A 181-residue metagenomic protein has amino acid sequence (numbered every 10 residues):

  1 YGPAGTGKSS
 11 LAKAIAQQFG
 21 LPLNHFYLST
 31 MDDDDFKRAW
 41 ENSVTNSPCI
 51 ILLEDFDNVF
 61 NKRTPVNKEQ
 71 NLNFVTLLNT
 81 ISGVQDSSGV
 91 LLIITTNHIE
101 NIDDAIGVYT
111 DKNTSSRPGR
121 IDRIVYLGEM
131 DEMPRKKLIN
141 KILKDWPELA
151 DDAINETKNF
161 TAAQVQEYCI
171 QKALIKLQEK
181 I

Functional and structural regions predicted by a protein language model:
Y1-N24, R38-T45: Walker A/P-loop
S10, D34, R38, E69-L72 (+5 more regions): Charged, alpha-helix-enriched surfaces in structured cytosolic catalytic cores of large nucleotide-utilizing machines
P22-Y27, Y126: Conserved RecA-like helicase motor-core motifs
T30-D32, F56-V59, N97-I102, E129-R135: Conserved nucleotide-binding/hydrolysis micro-motifs of P-loop NTPases
M31-V59, L72-V84: Conserved alpha-helical scaffold flanking the Walker A/P-loop in AAA+ ATPase domains
D57-R123: Conserved catalytic/switch belt of AAA+ P-loop NTPases
Y109-I181: C-terminal alpha-helical "lid" subdomain
